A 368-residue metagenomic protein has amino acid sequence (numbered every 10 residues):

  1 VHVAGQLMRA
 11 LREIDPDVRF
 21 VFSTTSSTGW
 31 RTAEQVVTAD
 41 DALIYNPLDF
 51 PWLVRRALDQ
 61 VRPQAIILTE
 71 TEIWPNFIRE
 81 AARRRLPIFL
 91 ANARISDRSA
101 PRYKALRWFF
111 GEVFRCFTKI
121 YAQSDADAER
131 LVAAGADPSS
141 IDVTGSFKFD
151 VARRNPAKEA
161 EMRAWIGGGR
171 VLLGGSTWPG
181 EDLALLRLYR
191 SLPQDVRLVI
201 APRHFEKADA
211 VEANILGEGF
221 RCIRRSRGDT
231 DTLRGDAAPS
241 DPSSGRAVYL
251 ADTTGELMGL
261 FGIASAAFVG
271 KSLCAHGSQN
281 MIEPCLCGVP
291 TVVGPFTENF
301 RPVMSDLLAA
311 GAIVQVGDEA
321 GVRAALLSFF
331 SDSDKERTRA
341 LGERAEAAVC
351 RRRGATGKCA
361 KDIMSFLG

Functional and structural regions predicted by a protein language model:
V1-V151, N155-P156, T177-P179, L192 (+2 more regions): Active-site and donor-binding regions of nucleotide-sugar-utilizing enzymes
H2-D15, R153-G228: Conserved catalytic-core segment of nucleotide-activated headgroup transferases in glycan assembly
A33, V37-Y45, E212-D252: Nucleotide-activated donor-binding/catalytic signature segment of Leloir-type glycosyltransferases, i.e., the conserved
V61-A65, S244-H276: Acidic donor-binding loop of glycosyltransferase active sites
F77, E181, E256, Q279-N280 (+1 more regions): Conserved sugar-transfer catalytic core signal across GT-A, GT-B, and GT-C glycosyltransferases
L86-I88, C222, T291: Hydrophobic beta-strand scaffold residues
F117, P138, G262-S333, T338-A348 (+1 more regions): Catalytic binding pocket for nucleotide-activated donors in carbohydrate/polymer assembly enzymes
R351-G368: C-terminal alpha-helical cap of glycosyltransferases
